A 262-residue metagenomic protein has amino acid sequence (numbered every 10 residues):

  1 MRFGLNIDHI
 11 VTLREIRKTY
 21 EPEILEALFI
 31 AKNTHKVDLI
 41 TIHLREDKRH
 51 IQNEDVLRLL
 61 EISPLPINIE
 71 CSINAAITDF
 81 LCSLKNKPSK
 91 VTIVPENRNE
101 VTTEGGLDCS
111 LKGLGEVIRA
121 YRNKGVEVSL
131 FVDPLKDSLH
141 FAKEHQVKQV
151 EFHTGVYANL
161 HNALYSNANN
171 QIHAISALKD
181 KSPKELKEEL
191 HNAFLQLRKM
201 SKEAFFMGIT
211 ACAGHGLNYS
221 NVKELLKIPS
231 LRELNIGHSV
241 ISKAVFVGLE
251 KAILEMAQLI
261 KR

Functional and structural regions predicted by a protein language model:
M1-N68, N74-N86, E144, Y165-Q171: Conserved N-terminal beta1-alpha1 strand-loop-helix module at the mouth
F3-I7, I40-I42, I67-I69, S89-I93 (+4 more regions): Hydrophobic faces of well-ordered beta-strands that scaffold small-molecule active sites in alpha/beta enzyme cores
F3-L25, P66-I73, E100-D108, R122-P134 (+3 more regions): Active-site mouth loops of central-metabolism enzymes
N33, R49-A75, C109-S129, A174-C212 (+1 more regions): Alpha-helix-loop-beta-strand connector modules within alpha/beta enzyme cores
N74-K87, L135-Q146, A211-A213, L217-L231: Catalytic cores of alpha/beta
V91-E100, Q149-N162, S230-L249: Glycine-rich phosphate-binding active-site loops on the catalytic face of alpha/beta enzymes
D133-A193, M200-E203: Histidine/lysine/aspartate-rich catalytic loop segments that bind and position anionic ligands
N162-L178, S242-R262: C-terminal helical cap(s) of enzyme catalytic domains, especially alpha/beta-barrels
